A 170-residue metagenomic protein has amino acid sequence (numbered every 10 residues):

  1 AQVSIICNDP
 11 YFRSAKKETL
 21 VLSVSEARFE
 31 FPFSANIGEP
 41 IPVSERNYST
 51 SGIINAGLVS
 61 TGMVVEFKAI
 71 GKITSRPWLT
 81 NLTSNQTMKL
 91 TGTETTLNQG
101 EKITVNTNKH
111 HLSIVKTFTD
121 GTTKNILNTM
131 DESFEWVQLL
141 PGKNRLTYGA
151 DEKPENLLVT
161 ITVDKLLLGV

Functional and structural regions predicted by a protein language model:
A1-P10, N144: Oligomerization/assembly interface segments of phage tail-like spikes and tubes
N8-F12, I70-K72: Short acidic/polar capping segments at secondary-structure boundaries
R13-L20: Short, charged, solvent-exposed linker or helix-capping segments at domain edges/interfaces that act as flexible hinges
L20-V170: Intrinsically disordered, low-complexity segments enriched in serine, threonine, and glycine
